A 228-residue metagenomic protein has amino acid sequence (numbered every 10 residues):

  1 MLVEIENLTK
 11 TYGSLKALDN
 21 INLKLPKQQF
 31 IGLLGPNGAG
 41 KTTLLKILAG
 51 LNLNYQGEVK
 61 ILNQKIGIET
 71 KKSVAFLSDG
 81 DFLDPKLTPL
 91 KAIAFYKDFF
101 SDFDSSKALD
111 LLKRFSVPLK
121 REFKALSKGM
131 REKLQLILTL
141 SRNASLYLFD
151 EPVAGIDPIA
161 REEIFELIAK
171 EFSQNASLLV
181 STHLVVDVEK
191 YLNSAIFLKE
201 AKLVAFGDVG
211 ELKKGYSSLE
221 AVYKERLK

Functional and structural regions predicted by a protein language model:
L34-P36: The feature captures the beta-strand-to-loop junction immediately N-terminal to the Walker
A49: Helix-to-loop junction immediately C-terminal to a conserved catalytic motif
Q56-T70: Conserved ABC transporter NBD signature motif
G80-L134: ABC-family P-loop ATPase nucleotide-binding domains
Y147-E151, I156: Catalytic Walker B motif of ABC-type/P-loop ATPase nucleotide-binding domains
F206-G207: ABC ATPase "signature
